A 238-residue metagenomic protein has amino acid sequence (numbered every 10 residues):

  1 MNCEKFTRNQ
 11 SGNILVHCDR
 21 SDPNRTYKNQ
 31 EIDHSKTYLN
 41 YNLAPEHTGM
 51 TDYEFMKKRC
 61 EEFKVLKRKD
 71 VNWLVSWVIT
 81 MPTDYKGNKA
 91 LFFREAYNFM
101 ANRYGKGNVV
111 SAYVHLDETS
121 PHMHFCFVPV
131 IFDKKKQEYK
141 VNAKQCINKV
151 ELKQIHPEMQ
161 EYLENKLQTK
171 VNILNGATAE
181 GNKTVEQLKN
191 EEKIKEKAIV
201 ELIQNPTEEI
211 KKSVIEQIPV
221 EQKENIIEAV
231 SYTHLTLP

Functional and structural regions predicted by a protein language model:
M1-L235: N-terminal nicking endonuclease/strand-transfer module with a His-rich metal-binding environment and a catalytic Tyr
